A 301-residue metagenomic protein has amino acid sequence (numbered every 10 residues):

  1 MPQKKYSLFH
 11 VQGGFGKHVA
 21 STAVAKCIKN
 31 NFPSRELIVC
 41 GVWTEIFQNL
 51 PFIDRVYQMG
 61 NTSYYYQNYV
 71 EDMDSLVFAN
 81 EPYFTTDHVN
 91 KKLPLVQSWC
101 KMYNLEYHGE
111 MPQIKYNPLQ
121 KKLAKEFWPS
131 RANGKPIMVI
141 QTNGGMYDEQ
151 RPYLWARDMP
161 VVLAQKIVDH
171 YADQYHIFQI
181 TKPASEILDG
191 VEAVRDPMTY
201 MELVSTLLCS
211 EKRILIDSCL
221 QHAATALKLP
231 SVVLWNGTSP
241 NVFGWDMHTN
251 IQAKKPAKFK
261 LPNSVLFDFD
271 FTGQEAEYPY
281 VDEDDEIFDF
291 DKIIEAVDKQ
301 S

Functional and structural regions predicted by a protein language model:
M1-P2, F9, G16, C27-I28 (+6 more regions): Catalytic phosphate/metal-binding cores of nucleic-acid and nucleotide-processing enzymes, i.e., regions that mediate
M1-P94, E202-S205, Q221-H222: Active-site and donor-binding regions of nucleotide-sugar-utilizing enzymes
S7-L8, E36-I38, V139, H176-F178 (+1 more regions): A structural signal for isolated positions on well-ordered beta-strands in alpha/beta enzyme cores
G13-F15, T44-I46, Y83-F84, N143-Y147 (+3 more regions): Short, solvent-exposed loop/turn segments at secondary-structure junctions
V19, Y153-V242, H248-I251: Donor-binding and catalytic core of enzymes assembling or modifying cell-surface/extracellular glycoconjugates
P51-T62, N68-V77, E186-M198, L229 (+1 more regions): Active-site regions of enzymes building and remodeling cell-envelope glycoconjugates
F84-A132, M247-S301: Leloir-type glycosyltransferase catalytic cores
Q113-Q179, K292-I293, Q300: Core catalytic architecture of nucleotide-activated donor-dependent transferases building glycoconjugates
